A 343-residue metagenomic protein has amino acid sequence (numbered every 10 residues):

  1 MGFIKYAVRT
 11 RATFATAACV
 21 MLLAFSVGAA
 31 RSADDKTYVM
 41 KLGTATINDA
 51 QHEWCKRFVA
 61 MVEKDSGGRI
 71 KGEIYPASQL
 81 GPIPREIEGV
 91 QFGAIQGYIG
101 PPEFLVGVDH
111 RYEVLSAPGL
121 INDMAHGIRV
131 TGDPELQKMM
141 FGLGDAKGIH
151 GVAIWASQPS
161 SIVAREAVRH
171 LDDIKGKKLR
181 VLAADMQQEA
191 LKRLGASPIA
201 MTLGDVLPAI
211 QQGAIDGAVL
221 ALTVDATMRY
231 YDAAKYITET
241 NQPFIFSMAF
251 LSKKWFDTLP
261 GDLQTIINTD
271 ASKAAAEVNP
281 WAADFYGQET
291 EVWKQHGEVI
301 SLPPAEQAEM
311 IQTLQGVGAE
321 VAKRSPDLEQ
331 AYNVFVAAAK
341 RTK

Functional and structural regions predicted by a protein language model:
M1-V39, T342-K343: Short, low-complexity disordered leader/linker segments with a strong preference for bacterial N-terminal type II
R31-G127, E135-K343: N-terminal secretory/targeting leader peptides
